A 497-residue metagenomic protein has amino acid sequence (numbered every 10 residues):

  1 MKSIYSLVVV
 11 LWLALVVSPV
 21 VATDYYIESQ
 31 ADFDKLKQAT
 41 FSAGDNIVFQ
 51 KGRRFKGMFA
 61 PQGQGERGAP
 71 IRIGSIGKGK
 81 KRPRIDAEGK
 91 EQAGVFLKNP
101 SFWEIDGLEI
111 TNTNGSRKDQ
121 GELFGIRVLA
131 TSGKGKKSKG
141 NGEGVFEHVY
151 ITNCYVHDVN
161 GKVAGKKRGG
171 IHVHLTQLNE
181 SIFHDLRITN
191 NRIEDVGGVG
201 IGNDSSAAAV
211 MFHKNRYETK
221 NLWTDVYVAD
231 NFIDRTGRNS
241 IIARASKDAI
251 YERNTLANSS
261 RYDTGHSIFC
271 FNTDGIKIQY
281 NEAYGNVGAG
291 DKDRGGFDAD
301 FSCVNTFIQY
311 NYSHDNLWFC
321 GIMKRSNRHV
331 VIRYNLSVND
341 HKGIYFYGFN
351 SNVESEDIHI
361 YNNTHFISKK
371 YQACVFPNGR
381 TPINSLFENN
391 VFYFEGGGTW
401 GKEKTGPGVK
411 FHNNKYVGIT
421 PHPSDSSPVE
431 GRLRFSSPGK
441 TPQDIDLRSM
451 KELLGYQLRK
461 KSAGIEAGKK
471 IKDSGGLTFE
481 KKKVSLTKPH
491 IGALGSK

Functional and structural regions predicted by a protein language model:
M1-V9: Bacterial N-terminal signal peptides that target proteins for export
V17-S18: N-terminal signal peptide c-region/cleavage motif recognized by signal peptidases
A22-P61, G94, Y456, S462-A463 (+1 more regions): Acidic Gly/Asp/Thr-rich repetitive segments characteristic of extracellular carbohydrate-active and adhesion proteins
Y26-I27, F49-G57, Q64-G121, D158-A164 (+1 more regions): Right-handed parallel beta-helix/beta-spiral solenoid domain characteristic of secreted/periplasmic
K56-A60, E88-G94, N114-F124, V156 (+12 more regions): Short glycine/acidic-rich loop motifs that flank beta-strands on beta-rich extracellular proteins
P70, G74, S101-N112, G140-N160 (+11 more regions): Right-handed parallel beta-helix
Q120-G140, D158, K162-L178, S206-H213: Asp-box/WD-like beta-propeller blade repeats and closely related beta-sheet repeat scaffolds
R380-K497: Acidic, glycine- and Ser/Thr-rich low-complexity intrinsically disordered tracts in extracellular/secreted proteins
